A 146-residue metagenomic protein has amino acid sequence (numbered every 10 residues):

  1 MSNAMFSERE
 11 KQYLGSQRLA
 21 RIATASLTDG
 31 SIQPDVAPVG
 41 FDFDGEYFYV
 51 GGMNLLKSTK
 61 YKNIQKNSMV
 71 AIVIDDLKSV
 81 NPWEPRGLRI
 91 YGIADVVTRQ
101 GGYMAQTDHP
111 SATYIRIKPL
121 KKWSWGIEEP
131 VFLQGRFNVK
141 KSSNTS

Functional and structural regions predicted by a protein language model:
M1-A20, R136-F137: Extreme N-terminal tail/first-helix region
Q17-L55, I72: Short beta-strand segments
A37, I90-G92, N138: Short amphipathic beta-strand/extended segments with alternating polar/hydrophobic composition
G40-D42, I93-V96, V131: A short, sequence-level motif marking secondary-structure junctions
D44-G45, K57-Y61, L133-Q134: A short local loop/turn or secondary-structure capping micro-motif enriched for an aromatic residue
L55-I115, P119-L120: Short, structured beta-strand-loop surface elements
Q100-S146: C-terminal edge-of-domain segments
